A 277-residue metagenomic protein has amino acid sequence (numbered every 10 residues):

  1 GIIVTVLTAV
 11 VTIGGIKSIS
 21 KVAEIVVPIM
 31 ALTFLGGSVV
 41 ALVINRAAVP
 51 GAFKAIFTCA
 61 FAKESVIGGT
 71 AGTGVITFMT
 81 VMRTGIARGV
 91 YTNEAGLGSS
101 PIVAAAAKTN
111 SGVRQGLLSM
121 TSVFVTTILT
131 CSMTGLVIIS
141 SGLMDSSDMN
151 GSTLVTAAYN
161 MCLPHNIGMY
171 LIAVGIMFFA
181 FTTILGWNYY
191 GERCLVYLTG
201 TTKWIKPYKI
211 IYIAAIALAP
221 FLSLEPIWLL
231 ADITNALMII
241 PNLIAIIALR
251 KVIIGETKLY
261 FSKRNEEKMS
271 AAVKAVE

Functional and structural regions predicted by a protein language model:
G1, T109-V125, T201-K209: Membrane-interface alpha-helices at helix entry/exit sites of multi-pass transporters
G1-G14, L32-T33, L171-V174, K203-P220: Transmembrane alpha-helical segments of multi-pass small-molecule transport proteins
G1-I3, T33, S65-T92, L129-V137 (+3 more regions): Select transmembrane alpha-helical segments in multipass membrane proteins
G1-T58, L195, W228-I254, F261-S262: Membrane-interface loop-to-helix entry segments
V11, G89-E94, G98-G112, M120-V123: Helix-loop junctions at the membrane interface of multi-pass solute transporters
K17-P28, I138-P207, L224-P241: Transmembrane helix-loop boundary segments of multi-pass membrane transporters
G37-F57, V66-T73, A106-A107, T121 (+1 more regions): Extracellular/periplasmic helix-exit of transmembrane alpha-helices
T202-K258, E267-E277: A generic transmembrane alpha-helix motif of multi-pass inner-membrane proteins
